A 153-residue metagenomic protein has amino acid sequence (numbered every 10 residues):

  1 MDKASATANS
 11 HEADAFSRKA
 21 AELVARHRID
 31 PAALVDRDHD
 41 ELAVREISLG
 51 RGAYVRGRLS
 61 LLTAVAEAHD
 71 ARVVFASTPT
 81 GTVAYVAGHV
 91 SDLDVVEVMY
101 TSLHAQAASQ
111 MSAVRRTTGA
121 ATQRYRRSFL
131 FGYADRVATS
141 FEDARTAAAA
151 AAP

Functional and structural regions predicted by a protein language model:
A6-A8: Short coil turns that connect the paired helices of HEAT/ARM alpha-solenoid repeats
S10-E12, A25: …; additionally, a secondary subgroup of soluble metalloenzymes is captured
E12-K19: Short, charged, amphipathic alpha-helical segments
A25-P153: Long, charge-patterned amphipathic interaction tracts in eukaryotic proteins
